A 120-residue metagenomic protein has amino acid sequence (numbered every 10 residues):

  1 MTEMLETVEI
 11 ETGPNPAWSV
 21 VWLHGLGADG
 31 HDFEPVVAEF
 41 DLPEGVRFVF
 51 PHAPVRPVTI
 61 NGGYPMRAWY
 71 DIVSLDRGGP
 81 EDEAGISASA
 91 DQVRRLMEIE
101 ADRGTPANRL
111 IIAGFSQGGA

Functional and structural regions predicted by a protein language model:
T2-I111: Serine-hydrolase catalytic machinery in alpha/beta-hydrolase-like enzymes
A113-G118: Gly/Ala-rich beta-loop-alpha elbow adjacent to hydrolase catalytic centers
